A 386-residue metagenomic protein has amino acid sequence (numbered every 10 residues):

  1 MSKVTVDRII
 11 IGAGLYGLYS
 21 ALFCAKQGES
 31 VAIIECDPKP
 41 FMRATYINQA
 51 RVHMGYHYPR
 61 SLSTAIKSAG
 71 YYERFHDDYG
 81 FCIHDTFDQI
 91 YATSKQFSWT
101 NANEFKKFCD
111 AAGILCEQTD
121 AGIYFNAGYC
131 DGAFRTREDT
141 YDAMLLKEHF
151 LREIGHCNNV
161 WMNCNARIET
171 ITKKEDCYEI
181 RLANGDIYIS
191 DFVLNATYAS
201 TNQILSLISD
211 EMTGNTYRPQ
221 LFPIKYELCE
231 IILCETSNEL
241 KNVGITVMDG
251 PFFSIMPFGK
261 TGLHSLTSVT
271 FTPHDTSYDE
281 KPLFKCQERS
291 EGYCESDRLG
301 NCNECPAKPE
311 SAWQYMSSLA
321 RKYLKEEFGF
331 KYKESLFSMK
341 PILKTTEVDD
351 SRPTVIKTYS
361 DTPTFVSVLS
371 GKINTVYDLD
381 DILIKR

Functional and structural regions predicted by a protein language model:
V6-A32: N-terminal Rossmann-like FAD-binding beta1-loop-alpha1 element of flavoenzymes
A25-I47: Glycine-rich FAD pyrophosphate-binding loop
F41, S190-M248, F258-H264, C286: Central helical "cap/lid" subdomain
Q49-G132: Dinucleotide-binding Rossmann-like beta1-alpha1 core, especially the glycine-rich loop that anchors the ADP
I83-T93, T119-M162, E179-I180, D361-S370: Helix-loop-beta segment of a Rossmann-like dinucleotide-binding subdomain
F134-L205, V376-I384: Helical element adjacent to the flavin cofactor pocket in flavoenzyme catalytic cores
G259-L263, F271-M339: Flavin-binding catalytic cores
P306-A307, S311-R386: C-terminal catalytic lobe of FAD-dependent flavoproteins
